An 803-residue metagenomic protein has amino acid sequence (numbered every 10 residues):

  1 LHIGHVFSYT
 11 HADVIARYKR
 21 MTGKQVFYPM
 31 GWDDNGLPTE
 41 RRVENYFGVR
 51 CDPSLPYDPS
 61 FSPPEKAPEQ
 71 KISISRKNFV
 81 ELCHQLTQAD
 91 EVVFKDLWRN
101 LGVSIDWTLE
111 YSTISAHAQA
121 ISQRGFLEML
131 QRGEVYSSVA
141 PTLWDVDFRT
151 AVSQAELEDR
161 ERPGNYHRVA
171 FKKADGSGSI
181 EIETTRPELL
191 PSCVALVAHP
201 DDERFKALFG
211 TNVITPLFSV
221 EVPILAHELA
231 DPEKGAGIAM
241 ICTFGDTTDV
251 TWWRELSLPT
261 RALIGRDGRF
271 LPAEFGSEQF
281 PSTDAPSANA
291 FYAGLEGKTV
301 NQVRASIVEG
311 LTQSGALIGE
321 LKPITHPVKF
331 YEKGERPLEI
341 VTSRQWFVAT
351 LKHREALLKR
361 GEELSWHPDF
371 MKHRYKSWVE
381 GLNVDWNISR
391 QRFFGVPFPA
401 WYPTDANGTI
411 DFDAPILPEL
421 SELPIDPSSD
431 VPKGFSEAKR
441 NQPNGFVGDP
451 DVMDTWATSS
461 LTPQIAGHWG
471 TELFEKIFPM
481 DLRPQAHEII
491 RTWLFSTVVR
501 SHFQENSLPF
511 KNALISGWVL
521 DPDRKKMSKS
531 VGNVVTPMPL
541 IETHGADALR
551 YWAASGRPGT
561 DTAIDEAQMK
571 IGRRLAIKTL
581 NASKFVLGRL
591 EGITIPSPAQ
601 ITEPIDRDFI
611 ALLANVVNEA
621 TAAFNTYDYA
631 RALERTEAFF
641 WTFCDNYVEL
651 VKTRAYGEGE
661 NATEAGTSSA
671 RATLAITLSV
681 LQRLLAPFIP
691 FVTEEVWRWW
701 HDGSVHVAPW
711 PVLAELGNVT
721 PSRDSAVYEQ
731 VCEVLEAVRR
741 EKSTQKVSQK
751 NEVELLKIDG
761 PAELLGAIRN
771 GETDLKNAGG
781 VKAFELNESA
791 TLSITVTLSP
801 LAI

Functional and structural regions predicted by a protein language model:
L1-D201, L225, C242-E278, L311-L357 (+8 more regions): N-terminal, positively charged nucleic-acid-binding surface of large information/translation enzymes
G4-A16, W32-D33, A118-I121, S179-G310 (+6 more regions): Structured ligand/cofactor/substrate-binding pocket environments in proteins
V14, P64-Q70, K95-G102, S219-D231 (+7 more regions): Active-site-adjacent bridging/hinge elements
G48-K77, E278-L295, D413-R440: Charged, glycine/proline-rich intrinsically disordered loops and linkers
V49-L55, R76-E81, E296, M538 (+2 more regions): Short, polar/flexible loop-turn hinges at active-site or ligand-entry regions and domain interfaces
V139-P141, C193-A195, V341-S343, Y402 (+4 more regions): Short hydrophobic alpha-helical segments that form membrane-spanning helices or hydrophobic packing faces of helical
F148, F218, G334-R336, T404-A406 (+1 more regions): Short Cys/His-rich metal-coordination motifs, predominantly Zn2+-binding knuckles/fingers
R168, V384-A457, L461, F503-A546 (+1 more regions): Feature 926 captures the class I aminoacyl-tRNA synthetase adenylation module centered on the KMSKS loop
